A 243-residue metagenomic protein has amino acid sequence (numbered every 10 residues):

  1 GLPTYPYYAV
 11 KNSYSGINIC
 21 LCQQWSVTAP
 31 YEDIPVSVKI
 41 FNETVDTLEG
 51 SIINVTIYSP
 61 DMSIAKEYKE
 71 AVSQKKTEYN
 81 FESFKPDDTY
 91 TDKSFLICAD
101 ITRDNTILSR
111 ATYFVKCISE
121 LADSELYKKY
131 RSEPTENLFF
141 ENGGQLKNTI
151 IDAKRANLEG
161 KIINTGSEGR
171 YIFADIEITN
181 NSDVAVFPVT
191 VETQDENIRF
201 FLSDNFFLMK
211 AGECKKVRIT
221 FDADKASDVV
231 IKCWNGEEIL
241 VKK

Functional and structural regions predicted by a protein language model:
G1-D204, M209-I219, D228: Carbohydrate-binding surfaces of carbohydrate-active enzymes
F221-A223: Short beta-strand-to-loop capping motifs
K225-K243: A compact, surface-exposed functional segment
